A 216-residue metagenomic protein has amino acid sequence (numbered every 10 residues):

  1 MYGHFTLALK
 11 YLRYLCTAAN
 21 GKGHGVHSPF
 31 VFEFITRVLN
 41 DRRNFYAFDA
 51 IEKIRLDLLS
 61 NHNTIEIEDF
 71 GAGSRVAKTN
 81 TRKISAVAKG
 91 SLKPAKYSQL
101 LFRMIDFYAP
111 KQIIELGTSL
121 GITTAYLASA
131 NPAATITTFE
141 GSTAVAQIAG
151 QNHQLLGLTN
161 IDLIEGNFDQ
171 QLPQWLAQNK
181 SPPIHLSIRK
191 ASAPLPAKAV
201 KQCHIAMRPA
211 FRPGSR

Functional and structural regions predicted by a protein language model:
M1-P183, A191-R216: A short alpha-helical cap/connector motif
